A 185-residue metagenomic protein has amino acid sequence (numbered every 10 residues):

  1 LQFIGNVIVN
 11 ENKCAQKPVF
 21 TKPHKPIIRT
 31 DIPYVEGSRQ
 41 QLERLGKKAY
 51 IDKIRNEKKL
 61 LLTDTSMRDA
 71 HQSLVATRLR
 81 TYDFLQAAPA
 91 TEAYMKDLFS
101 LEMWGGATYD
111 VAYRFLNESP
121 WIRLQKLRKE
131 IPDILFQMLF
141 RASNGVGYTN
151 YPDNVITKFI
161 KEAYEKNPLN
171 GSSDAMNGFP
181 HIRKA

Functional and structural regions predicted by a protein language model:
L1-I51, D64-S73, Q86-R114: Terminal or standalone catalytic/regulatory effector modules within metabolic enzymes and repeat proteins
G37, A49, L61, E118-I122 (+1 more regions): Secondary-structure junction/capping motif
E43-K58, Q125-E130: Conserved oxyanion/phosphate-binding beta-strand-loop segments in alpha/beta enzyme cores
K53-T77, I131-T149: N-terminal small/glycine-rich loop or linker at the start of catalytic domains across soluble metabolic enzymes
K59-L61, L98-L101, L135, L169: Beta-sheet entry/capping signal
R78-Y82, T91: Short secondary-structure "cap/edge" segments that initiate or terminate local elements
G105-A185: Active-site beta->alpha loop and helix N-cap motifs at the rims of alpha/beta catalytic domains
